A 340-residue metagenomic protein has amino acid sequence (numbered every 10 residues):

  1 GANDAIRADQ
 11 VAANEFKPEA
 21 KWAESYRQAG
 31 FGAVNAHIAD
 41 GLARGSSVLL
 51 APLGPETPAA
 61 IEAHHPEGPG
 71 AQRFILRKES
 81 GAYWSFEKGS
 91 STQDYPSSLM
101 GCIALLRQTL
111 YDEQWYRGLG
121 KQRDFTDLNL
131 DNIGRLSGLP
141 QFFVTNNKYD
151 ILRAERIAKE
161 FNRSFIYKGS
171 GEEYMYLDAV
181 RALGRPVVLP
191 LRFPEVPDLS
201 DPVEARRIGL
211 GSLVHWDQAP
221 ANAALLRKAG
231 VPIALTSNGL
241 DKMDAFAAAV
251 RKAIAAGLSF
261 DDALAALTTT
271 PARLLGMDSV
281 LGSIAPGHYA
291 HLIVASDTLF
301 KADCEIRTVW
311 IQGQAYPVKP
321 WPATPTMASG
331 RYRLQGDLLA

Functional and structural regions predicted by a protein language model:
G1-N14, Q28: Replace "His-x-His-based motif
R7-D9, P140, P186-A295: His/Asp/Glu-enriched, well-ordered alpha-helical/loop segment that forms or immediately abuts the divalent-metal
E19-Y174, E305, I311, A328: Polyanionic/metal-chelating signatures
R27, K159, R181, R227 (+1 more regions): Anion (oxyanion) recognition and catalysis
I61, Y176-A179, V196-V203, K319: Short, charged, surface-exposed secondary-structure boundary motifs
A158-S164, R181-V188, G230-P232: Glycine-enriched alpha-helix->loop->beta-strand junction motifs that scaffold or abut catalytic
Y289-P322: C-terminal cap of metal-dependent C-N hydrolases
T324-L339: Tryptophan-anchored aromatic micro-motifs
